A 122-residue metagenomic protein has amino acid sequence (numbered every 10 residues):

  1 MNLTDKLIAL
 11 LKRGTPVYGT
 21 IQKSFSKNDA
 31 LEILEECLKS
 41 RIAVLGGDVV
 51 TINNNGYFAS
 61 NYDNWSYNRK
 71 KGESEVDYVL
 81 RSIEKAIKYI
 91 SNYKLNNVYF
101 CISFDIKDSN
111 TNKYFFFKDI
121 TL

Functional and structural regions predicted by a protein language model:
M1-S26: Long, contiguous N-terminal structural blocks used for assembly/anchoring
N2, F25-N28, E73, R81: Short coil/turn linker and secondary-structure boundary residues
N2-D5, F58-N64, N112-T121: Short amphipathic beta-strand/extended segments with alternating polar/hydrophobic composition
K6, L10, I33-E36, R81-K85 (+1 more regions): Charge-rich, solvent-exposed alpha-helical interaction surfaces
T20-L31, I42-N53, S91-D108: Short glycine-rich, low-complexity/disordered patches
K23-S26, E36-C37, N55, D108-L122: Conserved NAD+-utilizing ADP-ribose enzyme module
I42-S91: Acidic, low-complexity, intrinsically disordered interaction modules
L80-T121: Amphipathic alpha-helical binding modules
